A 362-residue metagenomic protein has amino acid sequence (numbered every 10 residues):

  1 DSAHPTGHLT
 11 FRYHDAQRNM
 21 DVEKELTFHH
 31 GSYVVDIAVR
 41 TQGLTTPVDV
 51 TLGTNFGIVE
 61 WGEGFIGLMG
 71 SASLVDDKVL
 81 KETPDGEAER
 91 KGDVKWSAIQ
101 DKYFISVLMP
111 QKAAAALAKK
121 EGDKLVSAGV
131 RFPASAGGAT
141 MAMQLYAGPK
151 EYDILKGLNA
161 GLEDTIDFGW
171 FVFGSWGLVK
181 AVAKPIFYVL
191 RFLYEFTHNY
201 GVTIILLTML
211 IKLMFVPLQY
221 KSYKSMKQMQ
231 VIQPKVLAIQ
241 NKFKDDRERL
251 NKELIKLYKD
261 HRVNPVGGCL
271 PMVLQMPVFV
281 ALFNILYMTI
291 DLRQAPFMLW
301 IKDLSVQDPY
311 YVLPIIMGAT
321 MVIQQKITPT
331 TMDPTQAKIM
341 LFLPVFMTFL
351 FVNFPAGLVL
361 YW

Functional and structural regions predicted by a protein language model:
D1-D167: Soluble non-transmembrane domains of integral membrane proteins
H30, I37-G43, L52-N55, W61-I66 (+3 more regions): Helix-loop-helix
